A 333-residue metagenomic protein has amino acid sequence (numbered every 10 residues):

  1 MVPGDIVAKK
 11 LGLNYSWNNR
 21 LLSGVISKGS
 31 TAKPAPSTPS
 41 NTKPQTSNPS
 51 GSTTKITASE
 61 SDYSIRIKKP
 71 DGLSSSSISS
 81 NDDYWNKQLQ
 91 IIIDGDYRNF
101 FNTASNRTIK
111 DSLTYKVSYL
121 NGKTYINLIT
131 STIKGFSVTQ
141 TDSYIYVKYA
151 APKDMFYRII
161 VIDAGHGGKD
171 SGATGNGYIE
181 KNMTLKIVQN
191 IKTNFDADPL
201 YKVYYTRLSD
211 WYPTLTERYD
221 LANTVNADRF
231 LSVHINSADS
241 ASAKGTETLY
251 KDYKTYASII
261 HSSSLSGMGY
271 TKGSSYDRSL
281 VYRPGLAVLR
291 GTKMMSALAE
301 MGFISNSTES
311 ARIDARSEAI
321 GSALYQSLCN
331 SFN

Functional and structural regions predicted by a protein language model:
M1-I160, A197, I235, A323: Short linear recognition/processing motifs and adjacent strand/loop elements at protein termini and domain edges
V2, Y178-K186, Y212-T216, Y250-T255 (+1 more regions): Soluble non-cytosolic domains of exported or imported proteins
A8-G12, Q189-L200, N223-A227, H261-Y270 (+2 more regions): Sec-exported extracytoplasmic/periplasmic mature domains
D142-L221, V225-A227, K244: Active-site histidine-acidic residue metal-binding/catalytic motifs, centered on HxH/HExxH-like signatures
D170-Y178, A238-S263: A short, glycine/acidic-enriched catalytic loop
Y201-S209, V233, Y270-L280: Surface-exposed patches in mature extracellular/periplasmic domains of secreted proteins
F230-D239, L249, D277-N333: Active-site-adjacent mobile loop/cap segments within catalytic or ligand-binding domains
T255-V281: Active-site-adjacent substrate-binding region of metalloamidase/peptidase-like peptide-processing proteins
